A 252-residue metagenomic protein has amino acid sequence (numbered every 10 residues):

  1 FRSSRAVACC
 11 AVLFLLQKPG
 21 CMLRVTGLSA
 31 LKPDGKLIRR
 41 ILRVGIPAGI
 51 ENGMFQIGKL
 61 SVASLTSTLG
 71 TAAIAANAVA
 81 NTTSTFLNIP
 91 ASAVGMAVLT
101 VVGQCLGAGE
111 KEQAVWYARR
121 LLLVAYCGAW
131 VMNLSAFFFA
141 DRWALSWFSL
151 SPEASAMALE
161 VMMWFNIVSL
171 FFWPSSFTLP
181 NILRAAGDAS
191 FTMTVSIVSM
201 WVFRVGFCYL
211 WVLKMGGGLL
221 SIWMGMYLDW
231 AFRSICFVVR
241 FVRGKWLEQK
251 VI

Functional and structural regions predicted by a protein language model:
F1-I46, V102-S169, W211-I252: Short alpha-helical transmembrane segments in multi-pass integral membrane proteins
R2-C10, P19-G20, G49-S61, T68 (+5 more regions): Hydrophobic alpha-helical transmembrane bundles that constitute the permease/transmembrane domains of multi-pass
K36-V44, A48, T66-T85, P152-E160 (+1 more regions): Interfacial/gating helices of multi-pass transporter permease domains
I38-L42, Q56, A73, F86-P90 (+5 more regions): Hydrophobic alpha-helical transmembrane segments of integral membrane proteins, especially multi-pass transporters
G53-F86, Q104-C105, R142-P152, L210 (+1 more regions): Helix-terminus/linker motif at the lipid-water interface of multi-pass membrane proteins
I74-A140, F172-S196: Small-residue-rich hydrophobic transmembrane alpha-helices
L179-L183, S190-V205, Y209-G217, S221-M224: C-terminal structured "cap/appendage" subdomains that terminate the fold
